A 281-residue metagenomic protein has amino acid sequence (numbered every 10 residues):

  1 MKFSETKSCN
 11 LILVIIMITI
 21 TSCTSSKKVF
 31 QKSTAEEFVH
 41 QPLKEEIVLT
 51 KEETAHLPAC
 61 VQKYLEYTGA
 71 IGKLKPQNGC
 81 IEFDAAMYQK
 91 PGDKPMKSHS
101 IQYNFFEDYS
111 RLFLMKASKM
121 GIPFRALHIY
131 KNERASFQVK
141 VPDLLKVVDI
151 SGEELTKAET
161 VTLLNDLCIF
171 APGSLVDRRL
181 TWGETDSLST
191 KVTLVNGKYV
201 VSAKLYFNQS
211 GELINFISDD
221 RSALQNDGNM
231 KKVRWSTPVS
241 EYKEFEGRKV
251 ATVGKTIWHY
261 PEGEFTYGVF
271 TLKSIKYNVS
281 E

Functional and structural regions predicted by a protein language model:
K2-L11: Bacterial N-terminal signal peptides that target proteins for export
L11-I18: Sec-dependent N-terminal signal peptides
I20-S22: C-terminal motif of bacterial Sec signal peptides marking the signal peptidase cleavage site
K27-C80: N-terminal leader/targeting segments and the immediate start of mature chains
Q62-L145: N-terminal mature ectodomain segment of secretory-pathway/periplasmic proteins
K75-E82, F106-L114, T185-T193, I214-N215 (+1 more regions): Short, hydrophobic/aromatic-rich segments at coil-to-beta transitions
Q138-N196: Flexible, processing/modification-adjacent segments and terminal tails in exported/periplasmic/extracellular proteins
K191-Y277: Gly/Pro-enriched, hydrophobic low-complexity segments that function as extracytoplasmic propeptides/linkers
